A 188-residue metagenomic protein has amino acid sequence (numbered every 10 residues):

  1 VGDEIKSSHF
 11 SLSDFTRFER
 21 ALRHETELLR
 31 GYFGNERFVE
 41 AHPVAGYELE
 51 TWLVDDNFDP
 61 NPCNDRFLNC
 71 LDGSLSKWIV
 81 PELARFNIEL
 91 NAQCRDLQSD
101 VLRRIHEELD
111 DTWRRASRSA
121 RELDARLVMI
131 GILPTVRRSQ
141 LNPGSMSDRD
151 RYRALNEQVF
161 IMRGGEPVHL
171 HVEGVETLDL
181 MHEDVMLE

Functional and structural regions predicted by a protein language model:
V1-E188: Phosphate/nucleotide-binding catalytic core
